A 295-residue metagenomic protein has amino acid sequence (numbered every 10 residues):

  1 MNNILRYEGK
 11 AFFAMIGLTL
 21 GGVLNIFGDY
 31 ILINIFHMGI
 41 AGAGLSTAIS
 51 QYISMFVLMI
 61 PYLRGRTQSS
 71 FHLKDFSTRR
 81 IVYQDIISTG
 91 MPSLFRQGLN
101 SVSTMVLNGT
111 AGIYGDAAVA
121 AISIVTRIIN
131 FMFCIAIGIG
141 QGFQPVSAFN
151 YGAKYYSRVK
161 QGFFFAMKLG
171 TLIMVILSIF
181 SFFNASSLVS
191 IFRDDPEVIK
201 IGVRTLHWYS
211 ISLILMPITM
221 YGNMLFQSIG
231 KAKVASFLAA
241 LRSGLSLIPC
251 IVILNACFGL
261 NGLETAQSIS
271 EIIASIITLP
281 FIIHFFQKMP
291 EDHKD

Functional and structural regions predicted by a protein language model:
M1, N130, P196-G222, I248-P249: Alpha-helical transmembrane segments of multi-pass membrane proteins
M1-A14, A121-A185, M216-L238: Small-residue-rich hydrophobic transmembrane alpha-helices
M1-H37, A41, I49: Hydrophobic transmembrane helix module of multi-pass membrane transport proteins
M1-I4, V23-I31, M59, M105-T110 (+5 more regions): Alpha-helical transmembrane segments of multipass membrane proteins
E8, F12-T19, V57-I60, D75-V106 (+7 more regions): Hydrophobic faces of transmembrane alpha-helices in multi-pass small-molecule transporters and flippases across diverse
I16-V23, L45, I49, M91 (+11 more regions): Hydrophobic residues within alpha-helical transmembrane segments of multi-pass solute transporters/permease subunits
F27, I35-M91, S147-S212, I253-D295: Short alpha-helical transmembrane segments in multi-pass integral membrane proteins
I31-M38, G98-V125, F131, F149 (+2 more regions): Helix-terminus/linker motif at the lipid-water interface of multi-pass membrane proteins
